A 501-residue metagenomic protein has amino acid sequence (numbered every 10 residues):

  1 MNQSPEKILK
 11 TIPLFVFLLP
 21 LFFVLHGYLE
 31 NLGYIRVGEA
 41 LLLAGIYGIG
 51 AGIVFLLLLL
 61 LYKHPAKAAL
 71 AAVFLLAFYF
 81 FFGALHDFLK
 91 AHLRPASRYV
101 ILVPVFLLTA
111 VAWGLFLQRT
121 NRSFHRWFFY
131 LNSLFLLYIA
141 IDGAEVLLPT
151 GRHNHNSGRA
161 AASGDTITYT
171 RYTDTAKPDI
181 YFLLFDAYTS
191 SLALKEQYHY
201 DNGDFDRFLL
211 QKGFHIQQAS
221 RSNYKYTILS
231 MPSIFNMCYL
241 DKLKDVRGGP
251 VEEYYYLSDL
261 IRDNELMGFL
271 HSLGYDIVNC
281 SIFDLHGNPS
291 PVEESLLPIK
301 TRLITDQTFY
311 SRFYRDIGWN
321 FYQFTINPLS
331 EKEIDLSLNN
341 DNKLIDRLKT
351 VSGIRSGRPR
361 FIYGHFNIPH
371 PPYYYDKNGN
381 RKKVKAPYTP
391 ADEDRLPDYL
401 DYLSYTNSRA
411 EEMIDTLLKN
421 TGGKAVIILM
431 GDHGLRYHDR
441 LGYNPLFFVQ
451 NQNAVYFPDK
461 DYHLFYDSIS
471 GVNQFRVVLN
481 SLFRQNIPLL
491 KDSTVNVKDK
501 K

Functional and structural regions predicted by a protein language model:
Q3-K501: Catalytic domains that recognize anionic headgroups
